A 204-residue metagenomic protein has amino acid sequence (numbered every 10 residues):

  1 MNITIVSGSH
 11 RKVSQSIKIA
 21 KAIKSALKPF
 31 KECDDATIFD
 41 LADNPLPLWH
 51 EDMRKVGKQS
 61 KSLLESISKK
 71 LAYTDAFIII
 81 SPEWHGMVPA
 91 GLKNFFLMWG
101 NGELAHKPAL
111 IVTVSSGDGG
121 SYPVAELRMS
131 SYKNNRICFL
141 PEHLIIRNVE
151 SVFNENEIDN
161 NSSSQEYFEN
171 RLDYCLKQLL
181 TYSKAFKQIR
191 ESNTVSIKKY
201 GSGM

Functional and structural regions predicted by a protein language model:
M1, T74, H106-K107, N135: Short coil/turn connectors at secondary-structure junctions
M1-L97, D159-D173, K177-T181, F186-M204: N-terminal beta1-alpha1-beta2 submodule of the flavodoxin-like/Rossmannoid cofactor-binding fold
S25, L97-N101, M129-K133: Short, intrinsically disordered, mixed-charge
K28-C33, G102-E103, N135-I137: Short helix-capping segments at alpha-helix termini
D34-D35, H106-P108: Short acidic capping loops at alpha-helix termini that bridge into adjacent secondary structure
T37-L48, N101, R136-I158: Mobile beta-alpha loop/short-helix "lid" or hinge segments that flank ligand
L104-H106, D159-N160: Glycine-rich NAD(P)-binding loop of Rossmann-like domains
P108-F153, Y167-N170: Short, glycine-/small-residue-rich phosphate/pyrophosphate-handling segment
